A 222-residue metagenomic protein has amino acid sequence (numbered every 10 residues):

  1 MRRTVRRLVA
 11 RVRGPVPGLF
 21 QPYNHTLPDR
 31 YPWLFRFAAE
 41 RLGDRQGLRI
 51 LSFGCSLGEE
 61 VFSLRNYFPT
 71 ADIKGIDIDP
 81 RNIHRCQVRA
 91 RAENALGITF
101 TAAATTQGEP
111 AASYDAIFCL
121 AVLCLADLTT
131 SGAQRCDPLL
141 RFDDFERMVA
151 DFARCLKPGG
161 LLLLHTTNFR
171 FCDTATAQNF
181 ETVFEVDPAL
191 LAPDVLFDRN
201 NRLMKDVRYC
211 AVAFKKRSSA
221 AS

Functional and structural regions predicted by a protein language model:
L8-R45: Class I SAM-dependent methyltransferase Rossmann-like catalytic core, especially the SAM/SAH-binding loop
Q46-L57: Conserved class I S-adenosyl-L-methionine
L57-T70: Conserved SAM-binding loop of SAM-dependent methyltransferases across substrates and taxa, primarily the Class I
D79: Conserved SAM/SAH-binding beta-strand->alpha-helix loop
C86-Q87: Conserved SAM-binding loop
E93-T105: Conserved SAM-binding strand-loop segment of SAM-dependent methyltransferases
T106-I117, A121: A short acidic, Gly/Pro-enriched loop at the edge of an enzyme's catalytic core that lines a small-molecule cofactor
A133-P158: A short glycine-rich, Lys/Arg-flanked "PGG" loop and its adjoining helix->strand segment in the class I
